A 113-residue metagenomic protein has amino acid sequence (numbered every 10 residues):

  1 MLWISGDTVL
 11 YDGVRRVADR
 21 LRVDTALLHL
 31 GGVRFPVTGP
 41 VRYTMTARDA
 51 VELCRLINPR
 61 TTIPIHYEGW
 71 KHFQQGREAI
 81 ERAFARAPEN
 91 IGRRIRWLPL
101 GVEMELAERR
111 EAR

Functional and structural regions predicted by a protein language model:
M1, V9-L100: Cap/insert and terminal regions of metallo-dependent hydrolase folds
M1-L2, R109: Beta-strand-turn-beta hairpins that frame and shape the catalytic cleft of phosphate-ester-processing enzymes
S5: Generic enzyme active-site microenvironment
G101-L106: A short acidic, often aromatic-flanked loop/helix-cap motif at beta-alpha or helix-coil junctions that lines enzyme
A107-R113: Short, surface-exposed amphipathic charged segments that create phosphate/polyanion-binding patches used for binding
